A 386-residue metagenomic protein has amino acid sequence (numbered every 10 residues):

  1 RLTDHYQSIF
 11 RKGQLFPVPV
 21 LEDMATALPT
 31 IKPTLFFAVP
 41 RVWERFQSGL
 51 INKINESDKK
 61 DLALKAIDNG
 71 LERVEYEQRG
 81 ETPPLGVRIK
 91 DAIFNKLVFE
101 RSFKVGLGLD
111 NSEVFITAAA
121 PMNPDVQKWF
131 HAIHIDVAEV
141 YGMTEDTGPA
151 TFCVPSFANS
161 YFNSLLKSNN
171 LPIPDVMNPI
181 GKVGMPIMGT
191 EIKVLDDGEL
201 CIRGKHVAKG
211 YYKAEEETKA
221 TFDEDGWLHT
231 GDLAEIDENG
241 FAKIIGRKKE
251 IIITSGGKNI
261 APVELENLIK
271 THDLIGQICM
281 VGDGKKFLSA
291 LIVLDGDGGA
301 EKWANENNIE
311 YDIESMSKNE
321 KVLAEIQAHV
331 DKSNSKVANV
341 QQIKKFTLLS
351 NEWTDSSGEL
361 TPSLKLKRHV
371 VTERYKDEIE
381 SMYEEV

Functional and structural regions predicted by a protein language model:
R1-F99: Conserved AMP-binding/adenylation subdomain of ANL enzymes
A119, G142, G184, D232: Active-site glycine-centered loops adjacent to acidic/histidine catalytic or metal-binding residues that shape
M122, H131-I135, M143-I180, A214-E217 (+1 more regions): Active-site loops of AMP-binding adenylate-forming
P186, T190-T254: Conserved ATP-binding/catalytic segment of the ANL
V207, F241-K270, G299-E320, N339-I343 (+2 more regions): Adenylate-forming
L233, E238, T271-G298: C-terminal boundary motif of the adenylate-forming
I252, Q277-M280, Q327-V386: Conserved C-terminal "lid"/linker of ANL adenylate-forming enzymes
D283-N307, S335-S350: Conserved loop-to-beta-strand segment in the C-terminal subdomain of adenylate-forming
